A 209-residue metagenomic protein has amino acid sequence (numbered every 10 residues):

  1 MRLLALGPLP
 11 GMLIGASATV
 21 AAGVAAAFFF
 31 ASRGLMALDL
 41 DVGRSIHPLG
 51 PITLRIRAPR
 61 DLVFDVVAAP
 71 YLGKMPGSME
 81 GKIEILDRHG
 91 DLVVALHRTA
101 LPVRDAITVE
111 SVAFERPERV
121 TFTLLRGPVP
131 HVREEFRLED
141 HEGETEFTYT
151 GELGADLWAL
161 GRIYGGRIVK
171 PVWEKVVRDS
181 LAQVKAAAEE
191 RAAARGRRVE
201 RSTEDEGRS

Functional and structural regions predicted by a protein language model:
P10-G90, R208-S209: Hydrophobic ligand-binding cavity/cleft-lining segments
L35-D39, L181-S209: Short, highly charged C-terminal tails/helix-capping segments
P51, R104-V109, P130-E135: Short, surface-exposed coil-to-beta transition loops
I56, T99-V103, A113-E115, P128 (+1 more regions): Beta-strand elements of well-folded, non-transmembrane domains
R57-D61, R88-H89, A113-R119, R137-E146: A short, structured loop/turn motif at beta-sheet edges
L62-V67, G73, A95, S111 (+4 more regions): Hydrophobic pocket/interface hotspot
P70-A106, F114-P117, R201-G207: Short beta-edge strand/loop motif at the mouth of beta-sheet-based domains
T123-R178, V184-A186: Beta-strand/loop substructures that line and gate deep hydrophobic ligand-binding cavities in soluble
